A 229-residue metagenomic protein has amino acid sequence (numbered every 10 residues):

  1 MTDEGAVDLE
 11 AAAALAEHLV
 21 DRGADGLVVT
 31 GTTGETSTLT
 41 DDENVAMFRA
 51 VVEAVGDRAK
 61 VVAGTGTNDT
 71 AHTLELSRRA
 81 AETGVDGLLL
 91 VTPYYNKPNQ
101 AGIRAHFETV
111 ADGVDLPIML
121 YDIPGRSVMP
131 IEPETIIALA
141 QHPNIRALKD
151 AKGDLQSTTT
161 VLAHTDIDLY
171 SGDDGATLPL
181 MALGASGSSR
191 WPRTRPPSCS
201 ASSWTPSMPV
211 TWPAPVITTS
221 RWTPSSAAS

Functional and structural regions predicted by a protein language model:
M1-V128, A138: Active-site beta->alpha loop and helix N-cap motifs at the rims of alpha/beta catalytic domains
D112-G113, P124-T223, A227-S229: Catalytic alpha/beta core domains of metabolic enzymes, predominantly
